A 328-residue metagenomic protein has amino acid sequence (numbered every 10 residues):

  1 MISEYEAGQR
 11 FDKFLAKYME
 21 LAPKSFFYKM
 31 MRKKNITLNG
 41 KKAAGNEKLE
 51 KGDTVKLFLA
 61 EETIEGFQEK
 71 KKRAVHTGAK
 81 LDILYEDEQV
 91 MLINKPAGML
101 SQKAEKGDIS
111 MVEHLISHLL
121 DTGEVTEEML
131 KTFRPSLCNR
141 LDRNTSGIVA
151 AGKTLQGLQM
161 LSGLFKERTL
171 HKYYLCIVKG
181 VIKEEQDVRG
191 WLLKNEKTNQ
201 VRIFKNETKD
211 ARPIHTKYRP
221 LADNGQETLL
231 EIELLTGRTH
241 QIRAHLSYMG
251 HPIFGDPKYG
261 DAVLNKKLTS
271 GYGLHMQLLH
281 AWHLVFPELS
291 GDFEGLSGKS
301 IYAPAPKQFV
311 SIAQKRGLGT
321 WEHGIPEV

Functional and structural regions predicted by a protein language model:
M1-E196, D223, P304-R316, T320-V328: RNA pseudouridine synthases
N39, A44-G45, L137, K217 (+3 more regions): Short, conserved secondary-structure segments in the cores of folded domains
K71, A79-K80, V201-T208, K267-G273: Short, P/G- and charge-enriched loop/turn segments at secondary-structure junctions
R73-T77, K183-Q186, N206-T216, L278-L279 (+1 more regions): Short coil-to-beta-strand transition motifs
Y85, L193, H275-F293: Compositionally biased low-complexity segments at domain edges in trafficked proteins and select soluble regulators
G107-L115, T154-L155, K166, G225-F286: Pseudouridine synthase
Y174, Q186, G190, I214-T216 (+3 more regions): Short beta-strand segments
